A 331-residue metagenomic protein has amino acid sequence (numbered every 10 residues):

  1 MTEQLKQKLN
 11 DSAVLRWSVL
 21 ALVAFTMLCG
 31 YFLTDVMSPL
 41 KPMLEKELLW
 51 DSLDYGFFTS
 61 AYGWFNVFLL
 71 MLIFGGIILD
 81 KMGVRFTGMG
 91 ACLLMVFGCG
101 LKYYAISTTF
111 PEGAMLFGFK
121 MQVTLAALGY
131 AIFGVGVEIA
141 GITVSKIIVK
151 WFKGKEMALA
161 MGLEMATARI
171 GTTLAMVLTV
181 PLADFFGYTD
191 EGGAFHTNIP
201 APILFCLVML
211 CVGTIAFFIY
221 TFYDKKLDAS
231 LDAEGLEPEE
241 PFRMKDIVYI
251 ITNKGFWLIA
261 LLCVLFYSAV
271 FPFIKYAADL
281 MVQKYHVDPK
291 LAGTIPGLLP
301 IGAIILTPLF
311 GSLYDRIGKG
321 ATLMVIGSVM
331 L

Functional and structural regions predicted by a protein language model:
S18-S52, F273-A278: Extracytoplasmic
M37-K41, N253-I304: Extracytoplasmic gate region of multi-pass secondary transporters
S60-I77, G297-F310: Central cavity-lining transmembrane alpha-helices of secondary-active solute carriers, predominantly the Major
D80-C92, D315-S328: Cytoplasmic membrane-interface "Motif A"-like loop-to-helix N-cap segments of 12-TM Major Facilitator Superfamily
L93-G118, V329-L331: C-terminal ends and interior cores of transmembrane alpha-helices in multi-pass membrane transporters/permeases
V123, G129-T167: Cytoplasmic helix-loop-helix junction between adjacent transmembrane helices in 12-TM secondary transporters
E164-K225: Helix-loop-helix hairpin linking two adjacent transmembrane segments in secondary transporters
I219-K245: Flexible cytoplasmic inter-helical loops of multi-pass small-molecule transporters
